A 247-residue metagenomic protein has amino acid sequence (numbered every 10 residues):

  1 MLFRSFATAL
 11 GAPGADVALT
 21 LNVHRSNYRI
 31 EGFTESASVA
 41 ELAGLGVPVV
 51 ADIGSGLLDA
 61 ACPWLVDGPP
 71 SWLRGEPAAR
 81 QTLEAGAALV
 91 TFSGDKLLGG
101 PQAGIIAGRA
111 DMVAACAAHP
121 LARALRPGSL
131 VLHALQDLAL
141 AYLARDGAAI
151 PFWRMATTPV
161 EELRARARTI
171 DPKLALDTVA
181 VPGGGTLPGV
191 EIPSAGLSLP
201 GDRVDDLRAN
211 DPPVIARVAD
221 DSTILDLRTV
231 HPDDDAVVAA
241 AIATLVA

Functional and structural regions predicted by a protein language model:
M1-L2, R203: Intrinsically disordered, low-complexity proline-rich regions
F3-S129, H133-L140, D171, A241: Conserved PLP-enzyme active-site core in the AAT-like
T20-H24, A51-G54, G147-W153, V218-D220: Short beta-strands and strand-loop turn motifs
A110-A117, Y142-F152, G189-E191, D221: Short acidic (Asp/Glu) and glycine-rich catalytic loops that position anionic groups and cofactors
R123-A124, A209-A216, A243-A247: A common structural junction motif
V131-L132, Q136-G183: Conserved PLP-dependent catalytic core of the aminotransferase class-I/II
R164-V238: Conserved C-terminal alpha-helix-loop-beta "cap" of PLP-dependent enzymes that closes/shapes the active-site mouth
